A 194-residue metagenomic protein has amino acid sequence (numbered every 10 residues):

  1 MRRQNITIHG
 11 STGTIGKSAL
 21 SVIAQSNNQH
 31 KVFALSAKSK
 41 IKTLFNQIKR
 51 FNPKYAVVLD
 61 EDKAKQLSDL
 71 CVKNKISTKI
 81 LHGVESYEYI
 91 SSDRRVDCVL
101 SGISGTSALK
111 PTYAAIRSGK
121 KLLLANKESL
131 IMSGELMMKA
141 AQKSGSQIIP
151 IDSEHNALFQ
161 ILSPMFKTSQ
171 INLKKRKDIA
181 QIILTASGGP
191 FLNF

Functional and structural regions predicted by a protein language model:
M1-A56: N-terminal Rossmann-like dinucleotide-binding module
T12, I48, V99, G119 (+1 more regions): Residue-level signal for inorganic ion chemistry
S18-N27, N46-Q47, L130-S146, I161-P164: Active-site-proximal loop->helix
V57-L59, K79-S86: Short acidic-hydrophobic, aromatic-tinged amphipathic segments that line or gate anion-handling sites
L67, G105-S118, K127-S146: Rossmann-fold NAD(P)-binding glycine/threonine-rich loop
H82-A114: Beta-loop-alpha module in the N-terminal Rossmann-like domain of NAD(P)-dependent dehydrogenases, especially those
M137-H155, Q181-I182: Rossmann-fold dehydrogenase core element
A157, I161-F194: Conserved anion/nucleotide-ligand pocket segment
